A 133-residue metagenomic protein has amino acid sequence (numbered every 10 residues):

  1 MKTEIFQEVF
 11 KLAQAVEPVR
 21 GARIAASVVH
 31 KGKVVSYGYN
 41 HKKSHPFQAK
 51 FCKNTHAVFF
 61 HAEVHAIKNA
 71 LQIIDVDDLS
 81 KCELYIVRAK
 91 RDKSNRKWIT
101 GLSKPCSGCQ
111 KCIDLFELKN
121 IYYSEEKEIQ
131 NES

Functional and structural regions predicted by a protein language model:
M1-A22: Short, basic/aromatic recognition patches
M1-E8, V34-H45: Short, charge-rich amphipathic segments
A13-Q14, H30-K33, Y123-E125: Cysteine-centered metal-binding/redox modules
R20-Y37: Short beta-strand scaffold segments in enzyme catalytic cores
Y37-S133: Zn2+-dependent cytidine deaminase-like catalytic core
